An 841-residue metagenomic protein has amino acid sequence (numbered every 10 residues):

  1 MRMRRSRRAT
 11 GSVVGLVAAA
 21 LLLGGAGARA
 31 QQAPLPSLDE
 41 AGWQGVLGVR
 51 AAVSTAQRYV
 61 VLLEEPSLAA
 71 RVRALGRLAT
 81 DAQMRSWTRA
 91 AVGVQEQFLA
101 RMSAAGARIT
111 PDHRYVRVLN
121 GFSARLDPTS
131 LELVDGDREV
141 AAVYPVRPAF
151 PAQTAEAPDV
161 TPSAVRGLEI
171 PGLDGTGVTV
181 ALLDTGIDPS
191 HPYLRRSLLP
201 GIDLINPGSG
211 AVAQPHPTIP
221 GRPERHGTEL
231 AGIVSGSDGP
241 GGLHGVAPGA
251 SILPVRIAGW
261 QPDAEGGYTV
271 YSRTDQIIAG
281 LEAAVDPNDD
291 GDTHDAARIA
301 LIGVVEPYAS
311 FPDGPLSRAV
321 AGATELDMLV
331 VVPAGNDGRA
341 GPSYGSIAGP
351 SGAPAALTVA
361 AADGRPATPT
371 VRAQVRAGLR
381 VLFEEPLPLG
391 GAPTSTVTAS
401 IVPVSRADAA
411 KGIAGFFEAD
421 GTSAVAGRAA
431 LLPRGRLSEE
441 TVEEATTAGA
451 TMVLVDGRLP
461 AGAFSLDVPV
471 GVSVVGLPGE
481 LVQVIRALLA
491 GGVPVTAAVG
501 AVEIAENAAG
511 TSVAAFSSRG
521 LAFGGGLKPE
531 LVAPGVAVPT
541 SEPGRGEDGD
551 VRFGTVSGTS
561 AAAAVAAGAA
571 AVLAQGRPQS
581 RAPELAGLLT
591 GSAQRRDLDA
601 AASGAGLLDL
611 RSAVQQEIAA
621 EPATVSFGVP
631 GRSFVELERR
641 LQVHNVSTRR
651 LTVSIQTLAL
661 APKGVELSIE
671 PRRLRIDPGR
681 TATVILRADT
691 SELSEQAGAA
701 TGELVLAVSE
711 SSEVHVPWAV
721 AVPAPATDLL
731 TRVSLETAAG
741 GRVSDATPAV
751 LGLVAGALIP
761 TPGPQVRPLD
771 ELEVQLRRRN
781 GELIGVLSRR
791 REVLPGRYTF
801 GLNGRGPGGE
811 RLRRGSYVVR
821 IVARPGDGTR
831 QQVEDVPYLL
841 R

Functional and structural regions predicted by a protein language model:
Q32-A152: Inhibitory N-terminal propeptides of secreted protease zymogens
A33-V53, P111-R114, S123-D135, P151-L182 (+6 more regions): N-terminal domain-start motif of subtilase-like serine proteases
S54, V72-R73, L168-I202, P207-D275 (+9 more regions): Subtilisin-like serine protease catalytic core
L199-G201, I205-A213, S518-A564: Catalytic-core environment of secreted peptidases
S237, I257-R380, E385-R486, F523-G526 (+1 more regions): Substrate-binding/access-modulating region of protease and related hydrolase catalytic domains
D295-L301, A356-T358, V470-G491, L527 (+3 more regions): C-terminal subdomain of the subtilisin-like protease fold in secreted/lumenal serine endopeptidases
S512-S517, L610-S647, I669-I676, T690-A697 (+1 more regions): Beta-sheet-dominated interaction scaffolds and their linkers
L598-A600, E617-V625, V646-R687, P768-R789: Surface-exposed binding patches on compact interaction domains or structured appendages
